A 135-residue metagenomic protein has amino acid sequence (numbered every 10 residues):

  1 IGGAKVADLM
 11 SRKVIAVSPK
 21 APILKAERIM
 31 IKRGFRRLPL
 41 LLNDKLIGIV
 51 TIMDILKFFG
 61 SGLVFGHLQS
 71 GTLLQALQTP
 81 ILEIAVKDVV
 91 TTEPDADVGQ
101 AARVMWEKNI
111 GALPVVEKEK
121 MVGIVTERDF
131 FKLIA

Functional and structural regions predicted by a protein language model:
I1-K13, E27, T51-V90, A102-W106 (+1 more regions): Tandem CBS (Bateman) regulatory domains
I15, I47, V90, D97 (+1 more regions): Glycine-/small-residue-rich active-site loops that bind phosphorylated ligands and cofactors
V17-G34, L40-L42, T91-N109, V116-E117 (+1 more regions): The conserved cystathionine-beta-synthase
M30, L38-D54, M105, L113-D129: A glycine-centered beta-loop-beta connector
